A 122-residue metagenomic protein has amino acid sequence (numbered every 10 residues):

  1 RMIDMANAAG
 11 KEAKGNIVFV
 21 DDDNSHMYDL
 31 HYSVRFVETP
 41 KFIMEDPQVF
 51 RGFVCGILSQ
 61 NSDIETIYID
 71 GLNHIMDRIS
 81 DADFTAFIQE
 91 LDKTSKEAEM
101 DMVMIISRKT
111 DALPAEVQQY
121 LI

Functional and structural regions predicted by a protein language model:
R1-L58, P114-A115: Conserved P-loop
K41, L58, D63-I122: Replace "adjacent to P-loop NTPase cores in ATP/GTP-dependent enzymes" with "adjacent to NTP-binding cores
